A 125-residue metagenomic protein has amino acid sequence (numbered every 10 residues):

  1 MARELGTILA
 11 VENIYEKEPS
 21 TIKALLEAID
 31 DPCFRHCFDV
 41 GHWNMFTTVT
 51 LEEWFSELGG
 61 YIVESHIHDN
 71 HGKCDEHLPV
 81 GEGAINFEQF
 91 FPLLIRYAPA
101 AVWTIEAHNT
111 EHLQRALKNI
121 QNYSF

Functional and structural regions predicted by a protein language model:
E4, P19-F38, N44-F125: Histidine-acidic metal/acid-base catalytic patches
I8: Residue-level detector of anion-binding/catalytic polar loops
Y15-K17: Acceptor-substrate binding/catalytic loop of class I
